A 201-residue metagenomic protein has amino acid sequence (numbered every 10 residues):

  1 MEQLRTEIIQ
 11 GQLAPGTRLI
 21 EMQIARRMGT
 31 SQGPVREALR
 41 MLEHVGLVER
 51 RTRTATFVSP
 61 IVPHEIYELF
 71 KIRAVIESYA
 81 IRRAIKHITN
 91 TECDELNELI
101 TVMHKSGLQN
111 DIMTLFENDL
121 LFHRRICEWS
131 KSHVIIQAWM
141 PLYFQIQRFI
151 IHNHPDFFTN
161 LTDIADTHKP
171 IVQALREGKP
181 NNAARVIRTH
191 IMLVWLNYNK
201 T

Functional and structural regions predicted by a protein language model:
M1-K86, T91-E92, E128, V134 (+2 more regions): Short linear motifs at protein or domain termini
E2, A74, D94-N97, T162-D166: Amphipathic alpha-helical repeat elements characteristic of tetratricopeptide repeat
Q12, L47, D111, K179-P180: Residue-level recognition of short, well-ordered coil/turn positions that link secondary-structure elements
H44-E49, M140-Q145, T159-T162: Mobile beta-alpha loop/short-helix "lid" or hinge segments that flank ligand
V62-P63, I151-H154: Short alpha-helical transmembrane interface motifs in multi-pass membrane proteins
L69, N90-I151, D166-A174, N182-L193: Conserved amphipathic alpha-helical segments that form helical-bundle/coiled-coil interaction surfaces
T89, I112, F157, L161: Flexible, glycine- and charge-enriched loops at secondary-structure boundaries
P155-N160, G178-V186: Hydrophobic/aromatic-rich alpha-helical bundle segments in the mid-to-C-terminal region
